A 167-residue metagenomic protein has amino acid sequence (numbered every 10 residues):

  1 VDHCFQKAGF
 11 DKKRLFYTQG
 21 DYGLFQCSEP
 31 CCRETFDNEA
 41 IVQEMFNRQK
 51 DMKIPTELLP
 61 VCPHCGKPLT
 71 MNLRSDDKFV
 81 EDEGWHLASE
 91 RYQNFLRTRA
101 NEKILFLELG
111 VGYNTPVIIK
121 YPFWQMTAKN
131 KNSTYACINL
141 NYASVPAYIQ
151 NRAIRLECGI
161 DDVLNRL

Functional and structural regions predicted by a protein language model:
V1-L167: Conserved catalytic alpha/beta core of Sir2/sirtuin-type deacylases, generalized to analogous enzyme cores that bind
